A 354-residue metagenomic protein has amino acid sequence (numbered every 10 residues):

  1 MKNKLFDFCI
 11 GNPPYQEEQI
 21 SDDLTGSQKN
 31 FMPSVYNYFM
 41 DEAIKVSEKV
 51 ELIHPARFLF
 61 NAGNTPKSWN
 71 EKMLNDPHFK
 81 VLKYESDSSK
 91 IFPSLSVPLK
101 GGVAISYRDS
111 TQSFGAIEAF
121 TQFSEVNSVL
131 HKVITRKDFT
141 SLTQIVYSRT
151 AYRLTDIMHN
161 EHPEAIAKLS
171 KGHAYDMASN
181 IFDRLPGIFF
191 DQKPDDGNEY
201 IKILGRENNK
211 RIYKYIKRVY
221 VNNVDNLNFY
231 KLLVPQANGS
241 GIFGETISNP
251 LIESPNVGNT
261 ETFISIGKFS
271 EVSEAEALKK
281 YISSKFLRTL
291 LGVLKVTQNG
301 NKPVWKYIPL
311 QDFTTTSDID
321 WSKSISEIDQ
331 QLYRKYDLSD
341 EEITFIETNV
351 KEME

Functional and structural regions predicted by a protein language model:
M1: S-adenosyl-L-methionine
K4, S88-T260, F269-I319, K323-D340: C-terminal substrate-recognition regions of SAM-dependent nucleic acid methyltransferases
L5-F6, F79: Local beta-strand N-terminus motif with an aromatic residue
C9-I10: Hydrophobic beta-strand segment of the Class I
E17, S27-F92, I105-Y107, L278: Conserved Class I SAM-dependent methyltransferase catalytic core
I20-S21: Conserved catalytic-core motifs of eukaryotic protein kinase domains, centered on the activation segment
L24-G26, T65-W69, P98-G101, M353: Short secondary-structure boundary/capping segments
E341-E354: Short, amphipathic C-terminal "tail helix"
